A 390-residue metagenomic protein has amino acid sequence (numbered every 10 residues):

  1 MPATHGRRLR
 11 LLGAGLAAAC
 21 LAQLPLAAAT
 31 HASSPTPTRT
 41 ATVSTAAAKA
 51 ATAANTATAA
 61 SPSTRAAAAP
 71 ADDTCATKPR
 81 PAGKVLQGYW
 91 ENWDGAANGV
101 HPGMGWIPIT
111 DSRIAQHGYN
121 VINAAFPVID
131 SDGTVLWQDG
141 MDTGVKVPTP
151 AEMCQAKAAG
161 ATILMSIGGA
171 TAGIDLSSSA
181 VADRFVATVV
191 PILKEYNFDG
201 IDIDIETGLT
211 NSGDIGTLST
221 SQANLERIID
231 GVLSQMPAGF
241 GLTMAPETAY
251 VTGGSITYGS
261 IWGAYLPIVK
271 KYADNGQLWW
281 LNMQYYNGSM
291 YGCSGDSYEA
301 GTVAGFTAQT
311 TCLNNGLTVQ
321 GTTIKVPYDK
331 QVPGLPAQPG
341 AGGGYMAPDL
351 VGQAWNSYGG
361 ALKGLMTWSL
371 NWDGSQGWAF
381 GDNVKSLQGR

Functional and structural regions predicted by a protein language model:
M1-S34: Secretory targeting and sorting signals
P25-A60: Signal peptide processing junction and immediate N-terminal pro/mature segment of secreted/exported proteins
A53-K84: N-terminal low-complexity, Pro/Thr/Ser-rich intrinsically disordered segments that act as propeptides or flexible
D72-L313, Y328-P348, L362, S375-Q388: Chitinase-like catalytic core of GlcNAc-active glycosidases
N315-K325: Short mixed-charge
A347-Y358: Catalytic cores of alpha/beta
S369: Residues that scaffold, gate, or flank divalent-cation-dependent active/transport sites
